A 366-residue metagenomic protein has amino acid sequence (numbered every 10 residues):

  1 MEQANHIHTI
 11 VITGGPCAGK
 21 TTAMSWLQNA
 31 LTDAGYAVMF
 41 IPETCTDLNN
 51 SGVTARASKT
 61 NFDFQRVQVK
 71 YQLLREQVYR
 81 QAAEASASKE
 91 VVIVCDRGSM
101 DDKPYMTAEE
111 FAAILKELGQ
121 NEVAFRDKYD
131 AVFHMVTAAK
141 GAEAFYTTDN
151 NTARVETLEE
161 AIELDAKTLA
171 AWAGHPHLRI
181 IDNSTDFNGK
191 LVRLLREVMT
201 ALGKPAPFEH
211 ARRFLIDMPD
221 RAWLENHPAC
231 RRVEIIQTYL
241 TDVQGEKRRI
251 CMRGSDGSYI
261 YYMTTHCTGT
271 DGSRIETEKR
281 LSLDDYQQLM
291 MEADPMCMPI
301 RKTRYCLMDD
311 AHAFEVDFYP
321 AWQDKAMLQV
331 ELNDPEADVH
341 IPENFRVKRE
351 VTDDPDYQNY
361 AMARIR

Functional and structural regions predicted by a protein language model:
E2-A4, E160, A166-M218: NTP-dependent small-molecule kinase module
P16: The conserved Walker
K20: Conserved lysine of the Walker
A23: Hydrophobic positions on the alpha1 helix immediately C-terminal to the Walker A/P-loop
Q28-Y71: Conserved substrate/cofactor phosphate-moiety recognition/catalytic segment in nucleotide-dependent phosphotransferases
V53-A113: Conserved nucleotide-sensing/catalytic segment adjacent to the nucleotide-binding pocket in NTP-handling enzymes
Y105, E109-A170: A glycine- and Lys/Arg-enriched "phosphate-lid" helix/loop adjacent to the NTP-binding pocket of small-molecule kinases
N188-G189, L195-R366: Phosphate-end processing signature that detects enzymes handling 5′-triphosphorylated RNA and polyphosphate
